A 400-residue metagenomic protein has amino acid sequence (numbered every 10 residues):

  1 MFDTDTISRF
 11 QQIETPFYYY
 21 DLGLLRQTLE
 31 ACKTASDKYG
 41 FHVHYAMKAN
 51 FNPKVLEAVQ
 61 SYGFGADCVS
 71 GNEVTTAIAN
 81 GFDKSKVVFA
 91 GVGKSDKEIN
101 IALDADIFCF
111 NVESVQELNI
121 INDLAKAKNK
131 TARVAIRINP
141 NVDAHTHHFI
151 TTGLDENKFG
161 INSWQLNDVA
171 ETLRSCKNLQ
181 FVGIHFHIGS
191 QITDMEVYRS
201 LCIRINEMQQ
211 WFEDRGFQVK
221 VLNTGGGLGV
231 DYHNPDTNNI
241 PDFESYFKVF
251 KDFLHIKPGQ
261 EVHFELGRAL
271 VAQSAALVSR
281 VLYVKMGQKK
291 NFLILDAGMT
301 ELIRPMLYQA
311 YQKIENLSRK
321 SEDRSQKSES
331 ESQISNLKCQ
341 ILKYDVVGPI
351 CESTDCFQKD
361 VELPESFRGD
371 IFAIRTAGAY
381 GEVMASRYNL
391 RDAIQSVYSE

Functional and structural regions predicted by a protein language model:
M1-A132, E171, C176-Q180, Q210-F217 (+5 more regions): A charged N-terminal "starter" segment
T4, Q260-K320, K338-E400: Charged (often Lys/Glu-rich) extended helix/loop segments that serve as interaction or gating elements
A46, R133-N139, H185-H187, N223-G225 (+2 more regions): Short beta-strand segments
F51-K54, T75-T76, D143-A144, S190-D194 (+5 more regions): Flexible loop/turn segments at secondary-structure boundaries
L56, A79, I99-D104, I121-L124 (+6 more regions): Short acidic, glycine/serine/threonine-rich loops at helix termini
D67-C68, N111, A135, H185 (+2 more regions): Conserved beta-strand positions in the central sheet of alpha/beta enzyme cores
N141-Y283, N389: Active-site loop/helix belt of alpha/beta enzymes
S321-Q340: Arg/Gly-rich low-complexity intrinsically disordered repeat tracts
